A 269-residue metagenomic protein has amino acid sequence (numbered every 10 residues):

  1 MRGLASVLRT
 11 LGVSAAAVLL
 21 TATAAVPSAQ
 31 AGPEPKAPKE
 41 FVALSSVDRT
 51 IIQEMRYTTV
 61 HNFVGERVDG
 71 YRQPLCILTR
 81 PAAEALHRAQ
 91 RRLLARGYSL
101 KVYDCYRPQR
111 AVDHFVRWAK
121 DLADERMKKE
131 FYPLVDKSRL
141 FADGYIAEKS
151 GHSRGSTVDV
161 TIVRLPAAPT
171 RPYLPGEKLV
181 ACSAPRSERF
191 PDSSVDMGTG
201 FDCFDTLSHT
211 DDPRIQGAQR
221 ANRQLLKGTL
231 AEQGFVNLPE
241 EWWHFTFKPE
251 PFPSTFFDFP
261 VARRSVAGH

Functional and structural regions predicted by a protein language model:
M1-A31: Secretory targeting and sorting signals
P27-C105, Q109-P239, E250-H269: Extracytoplasmic cell-surface/polysaccharide-interacting catalytic and binding patches
F245: Conserved metal-phosphate-binding beta-hairpin within the catalytic cores of diverse ATP-dependent phosphoryl-transfer
